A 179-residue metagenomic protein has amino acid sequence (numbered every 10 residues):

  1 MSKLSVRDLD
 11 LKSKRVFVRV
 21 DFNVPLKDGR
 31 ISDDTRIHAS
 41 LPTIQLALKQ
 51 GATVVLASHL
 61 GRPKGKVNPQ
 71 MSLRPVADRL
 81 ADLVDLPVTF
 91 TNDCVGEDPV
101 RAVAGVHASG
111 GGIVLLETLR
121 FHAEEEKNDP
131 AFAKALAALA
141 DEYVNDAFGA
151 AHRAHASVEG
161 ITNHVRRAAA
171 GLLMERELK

Functional and structural regions predicted by a protein language model:
M1-K179: Active-site loop-to-helix "anion-binding N-cap" substructures in soluble metabolic enzymes
